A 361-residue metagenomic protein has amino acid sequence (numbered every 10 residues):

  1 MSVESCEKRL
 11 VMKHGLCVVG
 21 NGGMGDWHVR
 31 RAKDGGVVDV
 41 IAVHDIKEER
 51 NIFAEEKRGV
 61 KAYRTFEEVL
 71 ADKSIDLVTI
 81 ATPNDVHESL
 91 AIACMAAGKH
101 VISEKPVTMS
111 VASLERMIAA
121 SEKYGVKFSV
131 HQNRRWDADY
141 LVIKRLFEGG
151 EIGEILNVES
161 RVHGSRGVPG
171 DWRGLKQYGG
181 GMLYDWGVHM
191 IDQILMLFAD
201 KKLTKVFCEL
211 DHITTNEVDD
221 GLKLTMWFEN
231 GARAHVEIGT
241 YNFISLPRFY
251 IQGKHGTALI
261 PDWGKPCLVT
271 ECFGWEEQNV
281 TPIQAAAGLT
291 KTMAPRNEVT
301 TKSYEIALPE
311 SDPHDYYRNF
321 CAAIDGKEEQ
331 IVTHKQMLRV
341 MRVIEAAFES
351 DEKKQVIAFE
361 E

Functional and structural regions predicted by a protein language model:
M1-V11, V18, L77-T79, E305-P309 (+2 more regions): C-terminal helix-rich "cap/oligomerization" subdomain common to oxidoreductases
E4-R58: N-terminal Rossmann-like dinucleotide-binding module
C6, H255-K335: C-terminal glycine/acidic-rich active-site capping loop/insertion
V18, R64, I80, S103 (+3 more regions): Hydrophobic residues in well-ordered beta-strands that form the structural core
M24, K127, R134-T215, K354: Predominantly a Rossmann-like dinucleotide-binding segment in NAD(P)-dependent oxidoreductases
H28, R58-A120: Beta-loop-alpha module in the N-terminal Rossmann-like domain of NAD(P)-dependent dehydrogenases, especially those
V188, E237-S245: Glycine-rich phosphate/pyrophosphate-binding beta-alpha loops
